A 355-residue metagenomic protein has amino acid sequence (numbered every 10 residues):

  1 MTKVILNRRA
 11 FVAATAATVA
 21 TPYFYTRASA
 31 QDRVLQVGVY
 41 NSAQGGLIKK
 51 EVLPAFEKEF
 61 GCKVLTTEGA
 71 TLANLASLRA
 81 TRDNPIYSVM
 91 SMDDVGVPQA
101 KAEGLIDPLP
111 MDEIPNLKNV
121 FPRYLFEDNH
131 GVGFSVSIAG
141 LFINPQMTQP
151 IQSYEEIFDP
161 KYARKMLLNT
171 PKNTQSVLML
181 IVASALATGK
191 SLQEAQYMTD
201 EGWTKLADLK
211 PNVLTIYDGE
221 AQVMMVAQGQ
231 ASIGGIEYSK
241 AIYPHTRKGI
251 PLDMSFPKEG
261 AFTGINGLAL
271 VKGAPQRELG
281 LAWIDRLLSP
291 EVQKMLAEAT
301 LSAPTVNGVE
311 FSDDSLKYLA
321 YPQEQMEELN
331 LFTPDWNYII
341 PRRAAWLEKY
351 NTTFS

Functional and structural regions predicted by a protein language model:
M1-V19: N-terminal secretory signal peptides and thylakoid transit peptides that target proteins across membranes
D32-P98: Early extracytoplasmic/lumenal segment of secretory-pathway proteins
S42-K49, I86-A227: Extracytoplasmic ligand-binding site segments that recognize negatively charged/polar headgroups
G96-Q99, S232-P251: A ligand-binding cleft/hinge motif common to bilobed small-molecule-binding domains
D107-P115, N129-G131, F158, I233 (+3 more regions): Short beta-strand->loop
S137, D200, T204-L209, Y238 (+1 more regions): Periplasmic-binding protein-like
G140-M147, S184-L186, G264-R277, M295: A bilobed periplasmic-binding-protein/Venus flytrap-type ligand-binding module shared by bacterial periplasmic
V271-N330: Mature extracytoplasmic/periplasmic domains
